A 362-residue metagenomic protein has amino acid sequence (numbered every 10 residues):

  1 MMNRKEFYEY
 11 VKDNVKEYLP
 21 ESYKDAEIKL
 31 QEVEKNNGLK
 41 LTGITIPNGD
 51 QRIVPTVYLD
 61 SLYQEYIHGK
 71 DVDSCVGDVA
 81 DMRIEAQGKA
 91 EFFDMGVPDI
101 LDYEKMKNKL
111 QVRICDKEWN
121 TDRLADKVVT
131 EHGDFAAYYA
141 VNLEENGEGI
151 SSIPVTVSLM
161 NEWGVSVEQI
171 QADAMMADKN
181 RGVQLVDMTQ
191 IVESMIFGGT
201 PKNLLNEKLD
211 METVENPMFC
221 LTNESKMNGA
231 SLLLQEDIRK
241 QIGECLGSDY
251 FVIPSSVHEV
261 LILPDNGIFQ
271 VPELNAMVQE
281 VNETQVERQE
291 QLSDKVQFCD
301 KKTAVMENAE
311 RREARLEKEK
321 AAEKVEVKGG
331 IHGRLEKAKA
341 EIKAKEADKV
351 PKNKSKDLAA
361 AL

Functional and structural regions predicted by a protein language model:
M1-N36, K40: N-terminal alpha-helical "arm" segments
N3, K16, D78, N282-Q285: Basic, alpha-helical nucleic-acid-binding regions used in initiation and control of genome expression
A26-C220: Charged, alpha-helical interface segments at or near domain boundaries
A230-G243: Short amphipathic alpha-helix segments
S248-V252: A short linear hydrophobic-aromatic micro-motif
S255-Q291: C-terminal structured domain segments
Q279-R315: TerminUS-proximal long segments
K324-L362: Non-Sec secretion/translocation targeting segments of pathogen effectors
